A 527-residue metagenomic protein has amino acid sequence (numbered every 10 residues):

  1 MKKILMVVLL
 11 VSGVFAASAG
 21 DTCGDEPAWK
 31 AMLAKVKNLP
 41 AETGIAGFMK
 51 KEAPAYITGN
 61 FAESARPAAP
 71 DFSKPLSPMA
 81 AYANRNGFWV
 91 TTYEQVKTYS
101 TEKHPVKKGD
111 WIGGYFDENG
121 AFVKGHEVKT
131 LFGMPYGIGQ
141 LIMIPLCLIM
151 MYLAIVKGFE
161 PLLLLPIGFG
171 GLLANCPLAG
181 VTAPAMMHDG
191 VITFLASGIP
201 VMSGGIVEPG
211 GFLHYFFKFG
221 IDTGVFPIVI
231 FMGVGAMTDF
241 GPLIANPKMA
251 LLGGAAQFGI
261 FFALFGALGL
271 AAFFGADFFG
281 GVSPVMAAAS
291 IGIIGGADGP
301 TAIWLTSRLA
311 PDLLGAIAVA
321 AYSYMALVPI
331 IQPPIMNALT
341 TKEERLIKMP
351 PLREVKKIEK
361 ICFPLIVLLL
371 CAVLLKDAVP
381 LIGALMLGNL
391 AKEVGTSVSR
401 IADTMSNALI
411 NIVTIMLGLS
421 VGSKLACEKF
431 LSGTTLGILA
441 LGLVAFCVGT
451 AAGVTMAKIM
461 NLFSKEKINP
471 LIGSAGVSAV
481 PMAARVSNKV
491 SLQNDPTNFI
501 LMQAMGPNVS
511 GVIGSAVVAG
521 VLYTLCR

Functional and structural regions predicted by a protein language model:
K2, A16-Y136, T182-G211, A276-G280: Low-complexity, proline/glycine-enriched hydrophobic segments characteristic of transmembrane helices
N60, K218-T223, F231-F240, P247 (+5 more regions): Alpha-helical membrane segments and immediately flanking helix-loop junctions that form or couple to the substrate/ion
M150, F219-I244, N389-A391, I410-S432: Hydrophobic transmembrane alpha-helices of secondary-active transporters and Na+-translocating membrane complexes
I155-L164, T182-A183, T238-L252, S397-S406 (+4 more regions): Interfacial helix-loop-helix linkers and transmembrane-helix boundary segments in multi-pass membrane proteins
L243-L264, A426-G453, A504-N508: Entry/N-cap segments of selected transmembrane alpha helices and their immediately preceding amphipathic helices
D312-I330, L441-G449, I472: Alpha-helical transmembrane segments
A320-T396: Membrane-embedded hairpin module used as a gating/binding unit in multi-pass transport and secretion proteins
L368-G453: Transmembrane helical segments that form the transport core of multi-pass membrane transport proteins
